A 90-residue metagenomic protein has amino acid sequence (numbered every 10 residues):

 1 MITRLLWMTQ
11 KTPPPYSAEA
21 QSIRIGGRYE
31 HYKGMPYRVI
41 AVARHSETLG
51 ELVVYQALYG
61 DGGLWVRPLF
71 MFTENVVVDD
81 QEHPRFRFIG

Functional and structural regions predicted by a protein language model:
M1-G90: Mixed-charge, low-complexity intrinsically disordered regions
